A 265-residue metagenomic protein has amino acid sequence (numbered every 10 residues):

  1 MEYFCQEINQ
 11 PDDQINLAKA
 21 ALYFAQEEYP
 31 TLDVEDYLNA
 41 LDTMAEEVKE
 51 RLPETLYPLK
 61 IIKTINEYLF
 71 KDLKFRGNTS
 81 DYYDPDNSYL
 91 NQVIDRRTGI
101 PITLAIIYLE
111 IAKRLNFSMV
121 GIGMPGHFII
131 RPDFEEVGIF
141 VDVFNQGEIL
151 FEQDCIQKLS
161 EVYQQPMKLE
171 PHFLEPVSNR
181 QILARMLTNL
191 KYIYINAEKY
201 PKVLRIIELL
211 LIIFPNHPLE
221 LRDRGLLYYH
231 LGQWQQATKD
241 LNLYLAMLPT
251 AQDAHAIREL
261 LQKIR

Functional and structural regions predicted by a protein language model:
M1-R265: A structural boundary/capping signal
